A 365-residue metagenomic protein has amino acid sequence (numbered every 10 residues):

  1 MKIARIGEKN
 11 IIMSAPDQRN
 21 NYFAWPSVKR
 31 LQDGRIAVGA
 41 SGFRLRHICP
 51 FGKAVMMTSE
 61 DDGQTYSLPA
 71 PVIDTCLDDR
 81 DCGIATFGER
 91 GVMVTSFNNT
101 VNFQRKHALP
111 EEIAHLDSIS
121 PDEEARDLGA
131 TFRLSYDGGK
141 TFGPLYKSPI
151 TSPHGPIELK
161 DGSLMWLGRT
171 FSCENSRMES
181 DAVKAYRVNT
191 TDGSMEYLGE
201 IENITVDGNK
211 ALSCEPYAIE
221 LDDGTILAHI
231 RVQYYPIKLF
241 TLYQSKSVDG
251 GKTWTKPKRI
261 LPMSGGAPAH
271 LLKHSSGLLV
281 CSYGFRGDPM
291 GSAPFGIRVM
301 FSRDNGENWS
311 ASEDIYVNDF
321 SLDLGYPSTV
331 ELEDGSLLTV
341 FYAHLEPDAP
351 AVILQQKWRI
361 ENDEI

Functional and structural regions predicted by a protein language model:
M1-I365: Asp-box/BNR beta-propeller blade signature and adjacent active/binding-site loops in extracellular glycan-interacting
